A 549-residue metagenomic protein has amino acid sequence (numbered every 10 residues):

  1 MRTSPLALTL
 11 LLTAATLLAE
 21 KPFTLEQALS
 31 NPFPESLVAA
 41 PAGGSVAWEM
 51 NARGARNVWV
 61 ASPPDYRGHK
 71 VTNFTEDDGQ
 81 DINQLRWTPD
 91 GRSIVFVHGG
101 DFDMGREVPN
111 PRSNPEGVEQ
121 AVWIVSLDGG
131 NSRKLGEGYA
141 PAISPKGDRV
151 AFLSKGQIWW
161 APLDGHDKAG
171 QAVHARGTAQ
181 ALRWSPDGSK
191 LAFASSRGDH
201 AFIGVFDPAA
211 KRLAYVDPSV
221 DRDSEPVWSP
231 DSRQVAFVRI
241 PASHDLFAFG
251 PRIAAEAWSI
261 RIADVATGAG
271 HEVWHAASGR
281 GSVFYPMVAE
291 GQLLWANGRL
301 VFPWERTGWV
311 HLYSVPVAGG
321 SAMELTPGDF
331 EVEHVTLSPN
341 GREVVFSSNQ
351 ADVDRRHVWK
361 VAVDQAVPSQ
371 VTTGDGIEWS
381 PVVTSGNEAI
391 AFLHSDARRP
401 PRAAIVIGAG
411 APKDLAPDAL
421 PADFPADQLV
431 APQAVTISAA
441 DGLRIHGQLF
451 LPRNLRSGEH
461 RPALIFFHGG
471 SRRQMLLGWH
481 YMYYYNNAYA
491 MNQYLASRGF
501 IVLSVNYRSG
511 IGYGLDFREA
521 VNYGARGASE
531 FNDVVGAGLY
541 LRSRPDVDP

Functional and structural regions predicted by a protein language model:
P5-T16: Bacterial N-terminal signal peptides
E26-R56: Beta-strand-rich domains and repeat architectures in extracellular enzymes and scaffolds, especially beta-propellers
F33, E76, D90, E137-A140 (+13 more regions): Disulfide-stabilized cysteine-rich extracellular repeat microdomains
L37-S45, Q84-S93, P141-R149, A181-K190 (+5 more regions): Blade-terminus and WD-like Trp-Asp/Gly-His loop motifs, strongest in beta-propeller folds
E49-W59, F74-D81, V97-W123, S132-E137 (+14 more regions): A flexible loop/linker signature enriched in serine peptidases of the S9 family
S62-Y66, S126-G130, P162-H166, D207-K211 (+4 more regions): Short loop/turn segments that connect beta-strands within beta-propeller blades
E290, Q370, I377-P549: Serine-hydrolase catalytic core recognition
